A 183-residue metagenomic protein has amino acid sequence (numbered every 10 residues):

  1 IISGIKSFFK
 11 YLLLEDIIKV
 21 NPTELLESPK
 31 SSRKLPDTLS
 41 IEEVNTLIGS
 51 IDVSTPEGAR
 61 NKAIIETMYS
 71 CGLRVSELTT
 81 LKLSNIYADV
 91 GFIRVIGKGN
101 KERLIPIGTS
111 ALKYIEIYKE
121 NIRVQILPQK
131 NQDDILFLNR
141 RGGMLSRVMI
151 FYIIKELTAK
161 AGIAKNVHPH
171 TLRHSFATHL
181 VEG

Functional and structural regions predicted by a protein language model:
I1-G183: Conserved catalytic core of the tyrosine transesterase superfamily
